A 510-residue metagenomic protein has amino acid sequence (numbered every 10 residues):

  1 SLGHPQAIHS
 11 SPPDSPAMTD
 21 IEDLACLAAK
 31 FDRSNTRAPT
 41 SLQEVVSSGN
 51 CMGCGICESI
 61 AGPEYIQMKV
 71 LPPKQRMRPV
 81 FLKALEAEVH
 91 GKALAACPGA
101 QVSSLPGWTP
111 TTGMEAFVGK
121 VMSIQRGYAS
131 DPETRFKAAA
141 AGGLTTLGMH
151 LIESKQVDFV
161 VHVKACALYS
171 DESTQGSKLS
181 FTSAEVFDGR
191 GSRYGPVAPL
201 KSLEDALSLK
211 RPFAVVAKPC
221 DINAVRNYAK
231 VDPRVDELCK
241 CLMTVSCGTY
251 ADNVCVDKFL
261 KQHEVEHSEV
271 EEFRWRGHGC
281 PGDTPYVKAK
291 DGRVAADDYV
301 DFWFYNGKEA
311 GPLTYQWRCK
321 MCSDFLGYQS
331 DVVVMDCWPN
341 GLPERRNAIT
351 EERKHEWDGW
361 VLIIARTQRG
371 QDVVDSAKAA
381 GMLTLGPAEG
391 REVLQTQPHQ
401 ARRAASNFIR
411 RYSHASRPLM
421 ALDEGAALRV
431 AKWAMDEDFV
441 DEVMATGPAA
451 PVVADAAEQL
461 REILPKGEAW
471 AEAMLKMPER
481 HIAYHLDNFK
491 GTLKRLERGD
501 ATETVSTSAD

Functional and structural regions predicted by a protein language model:
S15-L42, K83-E86, L105-W108, V118-V121 (+7 more regions): Non-ligating segments of multi-cofactor redox enzymes
T19-T40, I56-F81, R190-S192, D283-F304: Short, charged low-complexity linear segments at domain edges
A28-D32, M52, I56-V80, H90-T111 (+1 more regions): Iron-sulfur cluster-binding cysteine motifs and their immediate structural context in ferredoxin-like electron-transfer
Q43-E64, P79-A100, A139-G142, C220 (+1 more regions): Cysteine-centered iron-sulfur cluster-binding motifs in ferredoxin-type domains/subunits of redox enzymes
R76-F81, E88-K92, A96-L144: Entry/capping segment at the start of metal-dependent catalytic domains with acidic active-site entry clusters
V157, S268-S508: Long, compositionally biased charged/polar accessory segments in the mid-to-C-terminal portions of proteins
E172-A198: Glycine-rich phosphate-binding "P-loop"
V231-T244: A short alpha->loop->secondary-structure connector
